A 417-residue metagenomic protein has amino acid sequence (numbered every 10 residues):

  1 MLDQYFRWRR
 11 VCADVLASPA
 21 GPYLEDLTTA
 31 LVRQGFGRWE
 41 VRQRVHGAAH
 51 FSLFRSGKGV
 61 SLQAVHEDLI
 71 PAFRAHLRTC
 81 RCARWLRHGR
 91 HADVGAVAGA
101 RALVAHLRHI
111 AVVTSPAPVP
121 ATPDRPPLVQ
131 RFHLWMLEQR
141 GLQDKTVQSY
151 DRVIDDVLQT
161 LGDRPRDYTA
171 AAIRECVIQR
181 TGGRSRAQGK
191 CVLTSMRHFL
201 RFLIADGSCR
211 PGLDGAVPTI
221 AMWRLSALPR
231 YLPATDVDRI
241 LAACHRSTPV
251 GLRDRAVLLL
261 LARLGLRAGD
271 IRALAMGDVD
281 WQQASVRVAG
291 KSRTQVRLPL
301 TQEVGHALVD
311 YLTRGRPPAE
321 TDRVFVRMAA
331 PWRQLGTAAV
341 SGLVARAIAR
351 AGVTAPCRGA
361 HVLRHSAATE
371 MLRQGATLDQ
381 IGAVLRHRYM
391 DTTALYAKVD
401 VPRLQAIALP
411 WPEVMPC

Functional and structural regions predicted by a protein language model:
M1-C417: Conserved catalytic core of the tyrosine transesterase superfamily
